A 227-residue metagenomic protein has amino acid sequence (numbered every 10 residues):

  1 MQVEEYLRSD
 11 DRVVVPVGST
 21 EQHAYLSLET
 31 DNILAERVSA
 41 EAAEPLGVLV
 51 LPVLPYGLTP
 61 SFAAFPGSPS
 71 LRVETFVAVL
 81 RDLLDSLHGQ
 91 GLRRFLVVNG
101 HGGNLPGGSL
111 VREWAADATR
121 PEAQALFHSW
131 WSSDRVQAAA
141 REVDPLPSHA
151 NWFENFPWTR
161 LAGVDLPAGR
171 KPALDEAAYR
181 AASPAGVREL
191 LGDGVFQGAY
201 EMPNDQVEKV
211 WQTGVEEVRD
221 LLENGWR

Functional and structural regions predicted by a protein language model:
M1-L96, G100-R227: Extended, histidine- and acidic-residue-enriched regions that form the cofactor-binding/catalytic faces
